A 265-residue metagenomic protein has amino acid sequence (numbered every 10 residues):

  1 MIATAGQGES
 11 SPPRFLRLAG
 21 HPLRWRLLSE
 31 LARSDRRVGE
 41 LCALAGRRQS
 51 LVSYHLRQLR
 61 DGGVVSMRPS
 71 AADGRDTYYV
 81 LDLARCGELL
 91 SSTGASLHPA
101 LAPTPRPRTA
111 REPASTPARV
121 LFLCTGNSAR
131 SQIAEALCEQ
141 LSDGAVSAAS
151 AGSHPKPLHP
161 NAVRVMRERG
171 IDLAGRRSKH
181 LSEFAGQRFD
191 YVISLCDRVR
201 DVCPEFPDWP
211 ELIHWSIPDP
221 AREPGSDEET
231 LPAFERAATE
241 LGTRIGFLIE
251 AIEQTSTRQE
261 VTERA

Functional and structural regions predicted by a protein language model:
M1-S11, A84-F122: Amphipathic alpha-helical dimerization/coiled-coil segments that flank or bridge DNA-binding/regulatory modules
G6, S10-L51, T77-A84: N-terminal helix-turn-helix DNA-binding core of bacterial DNA-binding proteins
L56-R57: Short, hydrophobic-biased segments on the C-terminal half of alpha helices that form "recognition helices"
D61-A72: Beta-hairpin "wing" of winged helix-turn-helix
P107-S182: Conserved active-site segments centered on acidic
G126-S128, D197-R200: Short glycine-rich anion-binding loops that position phosphate/pyrophosphate groups of nucleotides and phosphorylated
A174-F189, R198-R200: S-adenosyl-L-methionine/SAH cofactor-binding core of RNA-modifying enzymes
C203-A265: Phosphate-binding/catalytic loops
